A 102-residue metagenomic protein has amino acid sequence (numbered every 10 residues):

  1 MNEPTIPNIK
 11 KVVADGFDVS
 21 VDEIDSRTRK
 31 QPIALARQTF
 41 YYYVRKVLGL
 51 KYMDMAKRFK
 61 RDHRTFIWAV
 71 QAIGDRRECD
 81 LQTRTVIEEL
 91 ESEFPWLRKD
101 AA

Functional and structural regions predicted by a protein language model:
K10, K51-Y52: Helix-turn-helix DNA-binding elements, focusing on the entry/boundary residues of the two helices that contact DNA
K10, R77-A102: Short Lys/Arg-enriched helix C-cap and helix-to-coil transition segments that create basic nucleic-acid-contact patches
D15-R37: Short, Lys/Arg-enriched anionic-surface-contact patches
A34-L50: Short, amphipathic alpha-helical "recognition" segments used to contact nucleic acids or chromatin
R45, V70-Q71, R77: DNA major-groove recognition helix of helix-turn-helix
M53-R58: Short alpha-helical "recognition helix" segments of helix-turn-helix
D62-I67: Helix-turn-helix DNA-binding helix
